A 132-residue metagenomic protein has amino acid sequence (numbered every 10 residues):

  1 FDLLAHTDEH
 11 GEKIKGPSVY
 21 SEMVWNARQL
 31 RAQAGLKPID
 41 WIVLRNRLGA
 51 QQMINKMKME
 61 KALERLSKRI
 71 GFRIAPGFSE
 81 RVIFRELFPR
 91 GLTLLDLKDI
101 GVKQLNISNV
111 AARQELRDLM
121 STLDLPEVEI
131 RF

Functional and structural regions predicted by a protein language model:
F1-P76, E86: Conserved catalytic-core segment of NTP-binding enzymes
G35-I39, N106-E115: Glycine-rich, flexible loop segments associated with nucleotide phosphate handling
M57, K61, V110, Q114-R117: Generic alpha-helical secondary structure signal
G77-R81: Cell-surface, membrane-associated systems
E86-T93, S121-L125: A general structural signal for short secondary-structure boundary/capping elements
F88-V110: C-terminal boundary of histidine-terminating zinc-finger modules
Q114-I130: C-terminal alpha-helix
